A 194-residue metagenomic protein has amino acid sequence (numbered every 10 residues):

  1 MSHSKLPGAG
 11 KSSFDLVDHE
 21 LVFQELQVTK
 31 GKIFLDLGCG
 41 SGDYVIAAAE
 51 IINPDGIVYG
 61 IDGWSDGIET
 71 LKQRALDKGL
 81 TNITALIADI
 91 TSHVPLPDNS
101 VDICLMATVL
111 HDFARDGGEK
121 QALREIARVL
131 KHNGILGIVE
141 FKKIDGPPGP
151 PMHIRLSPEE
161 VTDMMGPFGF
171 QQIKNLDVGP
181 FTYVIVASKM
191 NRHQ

Functional and structural regions predicted by a protein language model:
H3-V22, L156: Conserved SAM-binding loop and adjacent beta-strand
S13-I33, A47: Conserved alpha-helix/loop element of class I SAM-dependent methyltransferases that forms part of the SAM/SAH-binding
L35, G40-S92: Class I SAM-dependent methyltransferase SAM/SAH-binding core
T91-C104: A short acidic, Gly/Pro-enriched loop at the edge of an enzyme's catalytic core that lines a small-molecule cofactor
K120-H132: A short glycine-rich, Lys/Arg-flanked "PGG" loop and its adjoining helix->strand segment in the class I
N133-E140: Conserved beta-strand signature within the Rossmann-like core of class I S-adenosyl-L-methionine
P148-F168: Conserved Class I S-adenosyl-L-methionine
K174-Q194: Core SAM-dependent methyltransferase catalytic element
